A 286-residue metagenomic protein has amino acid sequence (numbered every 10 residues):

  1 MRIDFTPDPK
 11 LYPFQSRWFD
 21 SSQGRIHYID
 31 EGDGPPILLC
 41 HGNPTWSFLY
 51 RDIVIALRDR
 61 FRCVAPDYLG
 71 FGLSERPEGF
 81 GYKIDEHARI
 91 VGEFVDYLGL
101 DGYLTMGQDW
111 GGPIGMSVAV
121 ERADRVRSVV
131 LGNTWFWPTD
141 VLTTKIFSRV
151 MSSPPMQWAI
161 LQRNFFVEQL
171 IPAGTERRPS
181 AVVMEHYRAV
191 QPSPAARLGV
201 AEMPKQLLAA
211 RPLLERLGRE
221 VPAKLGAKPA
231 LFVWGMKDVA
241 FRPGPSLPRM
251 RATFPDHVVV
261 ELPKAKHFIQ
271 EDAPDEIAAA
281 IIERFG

Functional and structural regions predicted by a protein language model:
M1-I37, R58-F61, D96, L100-D101 (+4 more regions): Alpha/beta-hydrolase fold catalytic core
F19-Q23, I29-E31, A65-G107, A279: Active-site loop/oxyanion-hole signature of alpha/beta-hydrolase fold enzymes
I29-L73: Conserved HGGG/HGGXW glycine-rich cap/lid loop of the alpha/beta-hydrolase fold
D33, M236-V239, K264-K266: Acidic beta-to-alpha connecting loop that harbors the catalytic carboxylate
D101-L142: Conserved hydrolase catalytic core segment
T139-E202: Helix-rich cap/lid subdomain of alpha/beta-hydrolase
A196-A252: Conserved serine/cysteine hydrolase catalytic core
A265-P274, A278: Catalytic histidine-centered segment of alpha/beta-hydrolase-like enzymes
